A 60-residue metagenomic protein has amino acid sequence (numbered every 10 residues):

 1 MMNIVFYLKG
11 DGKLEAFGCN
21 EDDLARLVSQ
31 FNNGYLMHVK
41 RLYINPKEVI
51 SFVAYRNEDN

Functional and structural regions predicted by a protein language model:
M1-Q30: N-terminal acidic leader/helix
Q30-L36: Short, hydrophobic/aromatic-rich segments at coil-to-beta transitions
L36-N60: Short, mixed-charge low-complexity intrinsically disordered segments
